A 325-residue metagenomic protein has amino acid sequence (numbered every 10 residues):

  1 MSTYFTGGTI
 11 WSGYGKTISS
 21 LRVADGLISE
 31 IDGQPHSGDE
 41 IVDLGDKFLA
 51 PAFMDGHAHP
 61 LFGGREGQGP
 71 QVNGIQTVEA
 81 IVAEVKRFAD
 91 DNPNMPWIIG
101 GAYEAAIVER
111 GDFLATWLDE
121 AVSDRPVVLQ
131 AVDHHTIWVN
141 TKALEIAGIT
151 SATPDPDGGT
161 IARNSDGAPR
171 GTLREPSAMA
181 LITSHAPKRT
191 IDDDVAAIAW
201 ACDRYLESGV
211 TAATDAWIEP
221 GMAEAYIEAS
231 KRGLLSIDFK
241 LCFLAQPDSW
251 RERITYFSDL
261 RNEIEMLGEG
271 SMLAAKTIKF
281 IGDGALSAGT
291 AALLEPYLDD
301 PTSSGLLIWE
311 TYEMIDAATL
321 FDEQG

Functional and structural regions predicted by a protein language model:
T3-G7, W11-Y256, K276, F280-L320 (+1 more regions): Divalent metal-binding segments
A229-G233, R261-E269: Acidic (Asp/Glu)-rich catalytic clusters
